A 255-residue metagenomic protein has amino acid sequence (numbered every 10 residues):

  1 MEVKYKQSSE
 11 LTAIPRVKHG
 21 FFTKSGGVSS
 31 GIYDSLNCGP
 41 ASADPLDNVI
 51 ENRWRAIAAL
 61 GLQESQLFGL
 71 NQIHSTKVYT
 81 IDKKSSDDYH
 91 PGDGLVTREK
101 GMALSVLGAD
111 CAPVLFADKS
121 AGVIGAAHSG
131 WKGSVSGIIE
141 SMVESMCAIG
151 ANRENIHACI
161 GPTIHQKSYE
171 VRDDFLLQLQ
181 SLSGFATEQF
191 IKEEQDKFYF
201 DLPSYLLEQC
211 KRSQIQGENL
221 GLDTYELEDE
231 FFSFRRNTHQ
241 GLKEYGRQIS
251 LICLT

Functional and structural regions predicted by a protein language model:
M1-T255: Active-site microenvironment for binding and transforming phosphate-containing groups
